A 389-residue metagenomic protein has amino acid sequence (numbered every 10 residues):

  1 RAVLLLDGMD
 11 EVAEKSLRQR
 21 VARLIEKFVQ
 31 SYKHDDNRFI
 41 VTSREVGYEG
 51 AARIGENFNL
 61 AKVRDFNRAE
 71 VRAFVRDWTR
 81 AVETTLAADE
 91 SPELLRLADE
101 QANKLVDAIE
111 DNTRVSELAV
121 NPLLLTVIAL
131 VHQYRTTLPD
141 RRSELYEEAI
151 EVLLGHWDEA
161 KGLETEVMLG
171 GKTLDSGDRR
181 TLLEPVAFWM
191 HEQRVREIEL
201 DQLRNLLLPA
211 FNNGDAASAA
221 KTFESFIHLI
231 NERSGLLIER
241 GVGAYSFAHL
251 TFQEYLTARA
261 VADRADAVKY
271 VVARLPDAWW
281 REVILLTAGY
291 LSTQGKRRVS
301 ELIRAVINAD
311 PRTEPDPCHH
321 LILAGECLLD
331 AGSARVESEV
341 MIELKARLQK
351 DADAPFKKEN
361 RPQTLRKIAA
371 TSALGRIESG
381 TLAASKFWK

Functional and structural regions predicted by a protein language model:
R1-H156, L200-L208, A216-L229, R264: P-loop NTPase signaling cores
A2-V3, A244, K389: The start of beta-strands in P-loop NTPase/AAA+ ATPase cores
L6-A13, E56-N59, I109-N112, V131-R135 (+5 more regions): Glycine- and acidic
V71, N121, V186, H249-L250: Short, conserved phosphate/pyrophosphate- and ester-handling motifs at nucleotide-, phospho-/glycolipid
P122, A160, G177, T181-A187 (+8 more regions): Hydrophobic repeat-domain scaffold segments
Y134-N213, R240-V242: Winged-helix-like regulatory helical subdomains adjacent to P-loop NTPase cores
A160-E166, A216-S246: C-terminal boundary/linker of central alpha/beta nucleotide-binding cores
E239-R259: Accessory beta->alpha helical hairpin/"wing" motif in late/C-terminal subdomains of nucleic-acid enzymes
